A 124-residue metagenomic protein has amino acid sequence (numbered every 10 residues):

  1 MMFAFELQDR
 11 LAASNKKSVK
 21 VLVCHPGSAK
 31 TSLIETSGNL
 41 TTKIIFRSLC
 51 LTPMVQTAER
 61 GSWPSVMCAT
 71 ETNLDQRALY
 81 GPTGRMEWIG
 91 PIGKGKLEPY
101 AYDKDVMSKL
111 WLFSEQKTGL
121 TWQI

Functional and structural regions predicted by a protein language model:
M1-I124: NAD(P)H-dependent oxidoreductase Rossmann-fold/reductase module
